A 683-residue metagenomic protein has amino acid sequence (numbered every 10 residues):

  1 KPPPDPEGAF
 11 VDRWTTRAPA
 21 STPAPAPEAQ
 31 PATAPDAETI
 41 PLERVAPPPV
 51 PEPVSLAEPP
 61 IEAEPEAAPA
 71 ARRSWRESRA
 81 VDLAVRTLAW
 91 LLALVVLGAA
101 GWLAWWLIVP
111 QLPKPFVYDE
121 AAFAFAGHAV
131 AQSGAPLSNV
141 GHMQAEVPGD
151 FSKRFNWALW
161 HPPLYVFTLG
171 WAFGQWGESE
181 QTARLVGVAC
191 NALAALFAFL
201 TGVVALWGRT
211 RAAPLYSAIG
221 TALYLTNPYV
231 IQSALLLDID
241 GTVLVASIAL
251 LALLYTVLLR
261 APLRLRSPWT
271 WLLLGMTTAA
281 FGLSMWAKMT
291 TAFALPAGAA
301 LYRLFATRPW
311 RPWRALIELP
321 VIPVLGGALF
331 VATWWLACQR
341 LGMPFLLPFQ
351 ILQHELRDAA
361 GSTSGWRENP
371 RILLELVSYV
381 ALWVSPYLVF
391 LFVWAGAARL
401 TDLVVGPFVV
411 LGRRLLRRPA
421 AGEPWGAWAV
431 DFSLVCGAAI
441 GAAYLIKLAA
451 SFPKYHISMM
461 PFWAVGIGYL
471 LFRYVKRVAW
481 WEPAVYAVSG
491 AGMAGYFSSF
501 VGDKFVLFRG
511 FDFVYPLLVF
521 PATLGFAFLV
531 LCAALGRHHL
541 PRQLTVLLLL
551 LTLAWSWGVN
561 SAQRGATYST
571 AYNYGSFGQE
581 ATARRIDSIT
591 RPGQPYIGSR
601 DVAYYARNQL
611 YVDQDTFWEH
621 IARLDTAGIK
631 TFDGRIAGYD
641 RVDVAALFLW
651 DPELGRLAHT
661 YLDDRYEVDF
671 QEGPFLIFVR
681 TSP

Functional and structural regions predicted by a protein language model:
A99, L103-L107, N227, S489-N573: Transmembrane alpha-helical segments
L185-T210, L250-L253: Transmembrane-helix motifs of polytopic, lipid-linked glycan transferases
S217-T226, Q232, F281, M285: Short helix- or helix-capping micro-motifs that position conserved polar/aromatic residues at function-defining sites
Y229, L235-V243, F452: Short acidic/glycine- and proline-prone juxtamembrane loop motifs at membrane-interface regions of multi-pass membrane
R260-R264, F281, F293-A328, A395-A421: Perimembrane helix-loop-helix junctions
R303, S378-A427, G437-G441, I467 (+1 more regions): Hydrophobic, aromatic-rich transmembrane alpha-helices and their immediate juxtamembrane boundary segments
E318-S362, S378-W394, A443, K447 (+1 more regions): Membrane-lumen/periplasm interface segments of specific transmembrane helices in polyprenyl phosphate-linked
W555-A622, D640-E653, F678: Short periplasmic/luminal acceptor-recognition loop of GT-C membrane glycosyltransferases, typified by
